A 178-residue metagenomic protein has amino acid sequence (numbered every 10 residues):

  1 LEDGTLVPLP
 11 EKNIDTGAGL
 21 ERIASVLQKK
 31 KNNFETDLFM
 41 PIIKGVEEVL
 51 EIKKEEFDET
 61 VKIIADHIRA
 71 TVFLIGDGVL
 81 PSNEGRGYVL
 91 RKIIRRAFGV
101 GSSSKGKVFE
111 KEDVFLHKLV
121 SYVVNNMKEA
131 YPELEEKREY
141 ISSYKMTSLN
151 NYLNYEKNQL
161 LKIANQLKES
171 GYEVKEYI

Functional and structural regions predicted by a protein language model:
L1-K92, S104-M127, Y131-L134, S142 (+1 more regions): Structured aminoacyl-transfer and RNA-binding surfaces used for tRNA recognition/handling in the translation apparatus
A97: Aromatic/basic-lined ligand-recognition segments that form π-stacking hydrophobic pockets flanked by Lys/Arg to engage
V100: Short alpha-helical functional segments enriched in proximate histidine and acidic residues
Y177-I178: Helix-hairpin-helix
